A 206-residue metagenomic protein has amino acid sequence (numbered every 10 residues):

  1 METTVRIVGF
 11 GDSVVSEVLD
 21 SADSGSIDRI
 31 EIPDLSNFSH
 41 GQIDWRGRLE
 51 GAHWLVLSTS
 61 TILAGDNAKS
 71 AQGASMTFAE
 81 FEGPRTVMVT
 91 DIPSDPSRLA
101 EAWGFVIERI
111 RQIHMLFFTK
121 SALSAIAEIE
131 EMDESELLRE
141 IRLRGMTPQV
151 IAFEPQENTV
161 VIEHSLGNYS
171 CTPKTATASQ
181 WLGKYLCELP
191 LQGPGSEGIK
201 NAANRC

Functional and structural regions predicted by a protein language model:
M1-T177, G183-C206: Ribokinase/PfkB-type carbohydrate-kinase core domain
